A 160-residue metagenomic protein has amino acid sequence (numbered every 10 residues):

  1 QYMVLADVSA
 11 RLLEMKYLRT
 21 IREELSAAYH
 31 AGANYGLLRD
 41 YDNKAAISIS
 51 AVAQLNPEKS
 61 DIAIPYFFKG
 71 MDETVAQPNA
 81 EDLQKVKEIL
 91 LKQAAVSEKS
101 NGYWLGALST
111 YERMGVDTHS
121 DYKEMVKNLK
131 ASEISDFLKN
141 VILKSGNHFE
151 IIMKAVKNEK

Functional and structural regions predicted by a protein language model:
Q1-S9, R22-A76, A80-N128, G146-A155: M16 family metallopeptidases and their MPP-like homologs
A131-N140: Low-complexity, intrinsically disordered Gly/Pro/Thr-rich segments
K157-K160: An aromatic/glycine/proline-enriched structural segment found at the starts of mature extracellular/organellar domains
